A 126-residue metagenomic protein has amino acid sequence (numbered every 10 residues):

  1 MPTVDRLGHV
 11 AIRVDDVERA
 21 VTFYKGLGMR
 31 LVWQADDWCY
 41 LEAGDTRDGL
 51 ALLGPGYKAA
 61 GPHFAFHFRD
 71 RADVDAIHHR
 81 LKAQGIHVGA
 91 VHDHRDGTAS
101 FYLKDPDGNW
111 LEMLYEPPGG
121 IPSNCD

Functional and structural regions predicted by a protein language model:
M1-E18, F64, P117-D126: N-terminal beta-strand motif that seeds the catalytic metal site of vicinal oxygen chelate
V4, A11-G49: Core segments of cupin and vicinal oxygen chelate
L7-D15, G56-K82, A99-K104, N109: Vicinal oxygen chelate
V21-T22, D75, E112: Alpha-helical elements of the RecA-like P-loop NTPase motor core of helicases
A35, L53-P55, Y115-G119: Acetyl-CoA-dependent GNAT
Y40, G49, A65, V88 (+1 more regions): Short hydrophobic/aromatic beta-strand element in the GNAT-like acyltransferase core that lines or flanks the acyl-donor
T46-G54, A60: Conserved segment of winged-helix/HTH DNA-binding domains
H78-D126: Vicinal oxygen chelate
